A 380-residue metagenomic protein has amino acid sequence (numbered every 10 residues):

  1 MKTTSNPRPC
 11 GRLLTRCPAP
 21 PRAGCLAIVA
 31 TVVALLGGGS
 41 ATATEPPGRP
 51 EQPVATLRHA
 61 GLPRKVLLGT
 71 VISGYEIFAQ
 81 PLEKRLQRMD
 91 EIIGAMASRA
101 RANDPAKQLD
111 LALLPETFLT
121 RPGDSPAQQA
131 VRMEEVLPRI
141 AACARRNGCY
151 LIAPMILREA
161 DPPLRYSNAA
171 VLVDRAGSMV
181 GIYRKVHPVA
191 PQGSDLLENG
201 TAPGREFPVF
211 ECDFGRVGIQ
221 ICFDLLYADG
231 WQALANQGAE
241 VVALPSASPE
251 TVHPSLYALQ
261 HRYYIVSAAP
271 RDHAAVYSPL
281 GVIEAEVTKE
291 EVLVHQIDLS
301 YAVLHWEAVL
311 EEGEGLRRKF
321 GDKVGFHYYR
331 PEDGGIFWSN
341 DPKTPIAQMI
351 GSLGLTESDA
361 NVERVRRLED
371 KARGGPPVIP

Functional and structural regions predicted by a protein language model:
T3-I28: Bacterial N-terminal signal peptides that target proteins for export
A41-A43: Boundary at the C-terminal end of the N-terminal hydrophobic targeting segment
L57-G69, V209-G218: Beta-strand-turn-beta hairpins that frame and shape the catalytic cleft of phosphate-ester-processing enzymes
G74-Q87, G193-L197: Acidic/histidine-rich helix-loop elements that form or flank divalent-metal/phosphate-binding sites at the catalytic
L86-A176, H253, Q260: Cys-nucleophile CN-hydrolase/nitrilase-fold catalytic domain and related Cys-dependent amidase chemistry that acts on
M133-I152, L225-Y329: CN hydrolase (nitrilase-like) catalytic-core segments centered on the catalytic cysteine and neighboring Lys/Glu
D161-Q237, V252, L256, Q260: Active-site catalytic loop in hydrolytic enzyme cores
S300-P380: A short C-terminal boundary segment appended to hydrolase-like catalytic domains
